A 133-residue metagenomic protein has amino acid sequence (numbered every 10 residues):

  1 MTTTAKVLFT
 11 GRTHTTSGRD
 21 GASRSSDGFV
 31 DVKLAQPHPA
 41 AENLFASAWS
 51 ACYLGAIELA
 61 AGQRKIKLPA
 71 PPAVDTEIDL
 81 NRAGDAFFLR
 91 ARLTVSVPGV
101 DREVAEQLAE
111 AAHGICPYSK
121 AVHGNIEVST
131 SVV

Functional and structural regions predicted by a protein language model:
M1-S50, L54-V133: Extended beta-strand/beta-hairpin segments
